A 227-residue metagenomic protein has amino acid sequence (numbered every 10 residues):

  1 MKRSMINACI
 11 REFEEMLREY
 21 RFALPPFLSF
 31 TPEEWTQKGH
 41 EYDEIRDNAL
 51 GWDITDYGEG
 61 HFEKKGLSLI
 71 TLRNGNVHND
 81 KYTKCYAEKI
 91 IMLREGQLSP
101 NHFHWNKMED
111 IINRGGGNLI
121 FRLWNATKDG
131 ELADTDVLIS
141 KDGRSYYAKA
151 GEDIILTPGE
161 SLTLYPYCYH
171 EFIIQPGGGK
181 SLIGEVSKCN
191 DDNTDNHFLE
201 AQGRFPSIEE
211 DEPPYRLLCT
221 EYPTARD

Functional and structural regions predicted by a protein language model:
M1-A87, P214-E221: A short, N-terminal "cap"/entry segment at the start of jelly-roll beta-barrel domains of the cupin/DSBH fold
K2, K128-K149, I173-D227: Double-stranded beta-helix
H78-A87, L98-D110, R114-G115: A short beta-loop-beta micro-motif enriched in histidine and acidic residues
K89-I91, E109-N113, I120, D153-I154 (+1 more regions): His/acidic/aromatic-lined binding-pocket segments of jelly-roll/cupin-type domains and related regulatory beta-sandwich
R94, A150-G177, I183-K188: Conserved metal-binding segment of the jelly-roll/cupin
R94-E95, K107-E109, N113-D129, A133-T135: Glycine- and acidic-residue-biased ligand/ion/polar-headgroup-sensing regions
N101, R122, F172-I173, T194: Short helix/loop capping segments that flank catalytic or ligand/cofactor-binding pockets
